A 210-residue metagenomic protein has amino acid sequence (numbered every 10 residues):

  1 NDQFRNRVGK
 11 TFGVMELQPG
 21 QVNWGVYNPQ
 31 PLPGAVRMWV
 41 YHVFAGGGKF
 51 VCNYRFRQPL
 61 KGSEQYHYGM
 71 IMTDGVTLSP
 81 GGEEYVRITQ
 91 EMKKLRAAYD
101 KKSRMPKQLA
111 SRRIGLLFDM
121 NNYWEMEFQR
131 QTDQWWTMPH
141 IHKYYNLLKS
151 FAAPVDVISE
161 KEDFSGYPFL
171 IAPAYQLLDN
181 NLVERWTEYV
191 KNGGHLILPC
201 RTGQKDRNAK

Functional and structural regions predicted by a protein language model:
N1-K210: Carbohydrate-binding surfaces of carbohydrate-active enzymes
